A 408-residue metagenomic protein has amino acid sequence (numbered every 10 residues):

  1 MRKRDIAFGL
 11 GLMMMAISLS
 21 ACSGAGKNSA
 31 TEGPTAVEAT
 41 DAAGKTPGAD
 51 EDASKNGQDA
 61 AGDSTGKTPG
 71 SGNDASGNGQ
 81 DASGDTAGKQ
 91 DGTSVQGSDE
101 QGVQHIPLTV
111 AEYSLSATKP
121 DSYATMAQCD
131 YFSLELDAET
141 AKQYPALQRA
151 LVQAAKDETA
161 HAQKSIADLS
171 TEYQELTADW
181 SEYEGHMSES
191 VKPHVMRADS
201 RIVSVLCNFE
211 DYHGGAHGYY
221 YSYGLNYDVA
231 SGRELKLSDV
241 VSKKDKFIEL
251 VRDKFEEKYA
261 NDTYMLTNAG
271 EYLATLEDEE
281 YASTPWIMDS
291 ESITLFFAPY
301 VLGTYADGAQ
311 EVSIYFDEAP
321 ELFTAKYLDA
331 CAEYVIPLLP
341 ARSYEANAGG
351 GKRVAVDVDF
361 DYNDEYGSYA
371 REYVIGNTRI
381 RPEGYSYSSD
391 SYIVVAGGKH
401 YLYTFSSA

Functional and structural regions predicted by a protein language model:
M1-L10: Bacterial N-terminal signal peptides that target proteins for export
M15-A16, P47, P69: Residue-level signal for mature regions of secreted extracellular proteins and peptides
I17-A21: C-terminal motif of bacterial Sec signal peptides marking the signal peptidase cleavage site
S23-G26, G88-S407: Compositionally biased intrinsically disordered regions enriched in Thr/Gly
S23-K45, A49-D52, A61, T65: Short, low-complexity, disordered segments immediately C-terminal to signal peptides in bacterial exported proteins
A42, A49, S54, A61 (+4 more regions): Ser/Thr/Pro-rich low-complexity tandem-repeat tracts
